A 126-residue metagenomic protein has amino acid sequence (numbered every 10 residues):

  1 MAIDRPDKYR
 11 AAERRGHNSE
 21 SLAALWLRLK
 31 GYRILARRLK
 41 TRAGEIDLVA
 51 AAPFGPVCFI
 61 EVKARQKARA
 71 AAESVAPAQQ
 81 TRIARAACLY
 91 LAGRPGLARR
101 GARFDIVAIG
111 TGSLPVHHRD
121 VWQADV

Functional and structural regions predicted by a protein language model:
M1-R37: Acidic-basic catalytic patches of nuclease active cores, encompassing PD-(D/E)XK and other metal-cofactor nuclease
A2-D4, A64-G112: Catalytic cores of nucleic-acid endonucleases
D7, K40, V107: Basic, glycine-rich
L29, F54, L97-A98, V126: Positively charged, solvent-exposed patches that mediate nucleic-acid binding
L29-V57: Active-site metal-binding core of divalent-cation-utilizing nuclease and nuclease-like domains
G44-I46, C58, A102-F104, S113: Change "...and in nucleic-acid phosphodiester-cleaving endonucleases..." to "...and in nucleic-acid processing enzymes
I46-A50, F54-A71, I83: Conserved catalytic cores of phosphodiester-cleaving nucleases, focusing on short active-site segments
G110-V126: Short, low-complexity, polybasic intrinsically disordered segments
